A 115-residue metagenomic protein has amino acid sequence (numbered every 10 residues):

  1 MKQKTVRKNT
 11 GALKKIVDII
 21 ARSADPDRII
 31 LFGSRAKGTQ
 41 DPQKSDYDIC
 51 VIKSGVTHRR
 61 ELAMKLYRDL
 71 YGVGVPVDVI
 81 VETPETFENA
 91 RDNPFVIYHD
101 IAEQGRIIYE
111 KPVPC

Functional and structural regions predicted by a protein language model:
M1-R28, A36-K44, K53-C115: Catalytic core of pol beta-like nucleotidyltransferases
Y47-D48: Structural signature of the urease/amidohydrolase superfamily beta/alpha-barrel
